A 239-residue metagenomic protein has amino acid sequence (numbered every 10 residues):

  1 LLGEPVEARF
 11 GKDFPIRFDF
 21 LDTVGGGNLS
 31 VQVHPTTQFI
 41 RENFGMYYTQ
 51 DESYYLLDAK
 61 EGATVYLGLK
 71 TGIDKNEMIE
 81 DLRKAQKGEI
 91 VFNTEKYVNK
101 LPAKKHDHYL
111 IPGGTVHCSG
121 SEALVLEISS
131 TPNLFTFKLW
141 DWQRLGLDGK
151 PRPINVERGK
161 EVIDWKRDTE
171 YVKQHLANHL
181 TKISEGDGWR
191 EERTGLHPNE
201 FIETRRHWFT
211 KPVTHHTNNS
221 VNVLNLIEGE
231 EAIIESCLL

Functional and structural regions predicted by a protein language model:
L1-K105, C118-E230, I234-L238: Active-site region of the double-stranded beta-helix
H108, P112-G114: Glycine-rich, mobile lid/loop segments that gate access to catalytic sites or pores
